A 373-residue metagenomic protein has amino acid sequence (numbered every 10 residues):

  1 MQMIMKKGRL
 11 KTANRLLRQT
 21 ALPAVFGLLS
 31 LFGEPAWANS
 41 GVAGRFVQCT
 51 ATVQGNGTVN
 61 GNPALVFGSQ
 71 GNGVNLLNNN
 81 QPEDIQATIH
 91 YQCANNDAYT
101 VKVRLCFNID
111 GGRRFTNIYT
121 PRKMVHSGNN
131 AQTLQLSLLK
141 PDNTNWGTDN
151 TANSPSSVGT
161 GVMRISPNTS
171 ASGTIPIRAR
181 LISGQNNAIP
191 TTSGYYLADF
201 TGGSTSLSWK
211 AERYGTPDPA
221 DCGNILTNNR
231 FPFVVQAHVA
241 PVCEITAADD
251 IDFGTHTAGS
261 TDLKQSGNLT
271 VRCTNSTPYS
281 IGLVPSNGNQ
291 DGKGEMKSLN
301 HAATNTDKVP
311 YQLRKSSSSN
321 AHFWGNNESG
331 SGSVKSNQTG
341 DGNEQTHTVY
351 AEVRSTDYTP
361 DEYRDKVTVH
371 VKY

Functional and structural regions predicted by a protein language model:
M1-L16: N-terminal secretory signal peptides that target proteins for export/translocation
R18-A24: Sec-dependent signal peptide recognition, specifically the positively charged N-region followed immediately by
A24-F26, A36: Cleavable N-terminal signal peptides
A38-P121, A171, P176-T304, N337-Y373: N-terminal small/polar-rich segments of proteins
C106-D110, S137-P141, G147-D149, V284 (+2 more regions): Predominantly extracellular/luminal cell-surface or secreted proteins
T116-T169: A surface-exposed loop-and-adjacent beta-strand signature within N-terminal beta-sandwich domains that mediate ligand
Q312-S318, N326-N337: Outer membrane beta-barrel transmembrane domains
